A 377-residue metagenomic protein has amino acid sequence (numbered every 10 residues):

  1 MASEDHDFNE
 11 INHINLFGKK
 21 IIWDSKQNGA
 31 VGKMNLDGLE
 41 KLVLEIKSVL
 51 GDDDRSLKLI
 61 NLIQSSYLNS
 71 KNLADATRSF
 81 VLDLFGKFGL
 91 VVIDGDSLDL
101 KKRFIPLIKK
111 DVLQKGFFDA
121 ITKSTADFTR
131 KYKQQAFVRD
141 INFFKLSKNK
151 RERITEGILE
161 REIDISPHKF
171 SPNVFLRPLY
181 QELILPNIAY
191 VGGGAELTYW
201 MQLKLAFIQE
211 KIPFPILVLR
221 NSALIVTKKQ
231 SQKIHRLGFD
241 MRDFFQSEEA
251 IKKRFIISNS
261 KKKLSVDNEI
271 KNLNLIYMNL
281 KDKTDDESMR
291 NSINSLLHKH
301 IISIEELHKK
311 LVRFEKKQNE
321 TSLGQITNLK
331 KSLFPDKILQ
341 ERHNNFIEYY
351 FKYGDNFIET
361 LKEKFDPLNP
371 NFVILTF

Functional and structural regions predicted by a protein language model:
M1-D7, R103-P106, Y199-L203: A short acidic (Asp/Glu
M1-S70: Internal, well-ordered alpha/beta segment that forms a basic, Gly-enriched binding/recognition surface
A2, H6, I225-S258: A structural-propensity feature for long, helix-poor, extended segments
L39-D54, A74-V81, P167-P178, L203: Structured alpha-helical segments in the cores of large, soluble enzyme domains
L62-Y67, Y180-A189, H308-L311, T376: Glycine- and acidic
R78-I158, A250, R254, S258-F377: Long, compositionally biased intrinsically disordered regions
R130-I188, G194-L205, F214-I216, N221-A223 (+2 more regions): A translation/RNA-centric and nucleic-acid-associated enzymatic feature enriched in Class II aminoacyl-tRNA synthetases
Q209: Residues lining hydrophobic/aromatic ligand-binding pockets adjacent to catalytic sites
